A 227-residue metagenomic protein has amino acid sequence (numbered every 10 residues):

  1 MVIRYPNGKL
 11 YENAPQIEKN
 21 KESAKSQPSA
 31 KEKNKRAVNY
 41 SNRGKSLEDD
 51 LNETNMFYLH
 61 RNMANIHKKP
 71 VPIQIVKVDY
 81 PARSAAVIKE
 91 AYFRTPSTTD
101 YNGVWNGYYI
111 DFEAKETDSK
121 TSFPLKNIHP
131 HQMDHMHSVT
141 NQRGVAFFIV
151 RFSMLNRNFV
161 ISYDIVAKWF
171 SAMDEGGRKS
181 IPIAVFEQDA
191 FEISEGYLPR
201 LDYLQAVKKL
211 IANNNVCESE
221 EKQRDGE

Functional and structural regions predicted by a protein language model:
M1-K35, N39-R43, I73-P81, K89 (+1 more regions): Non-catalytic C-terminal interaction segments of nucleic acid-processing enzymes
E48-N52, M56-I66: N-terminal, Lys/Arg-enriched amphipathic/low-complexity engagement segments that precede the first folded domain
H60-Y92: A short acidic/basic microdomain associated with nuclease active sites
H67, D111-A114, F148-V150: Short, conserved beta-strand edge motifs with alternating hydrophobic and charged residues
S84-I88, R94-T98, I128-M136: Short acidic (Asp/Glu) patches
T99-K120: Conserved catalytic cores of phosphodiester-cleaving nucleases, focusing on short active-site segments
K115-Q142: Mg2+/Mn2+-dependent nuclease catalytic core
S138-I149, S162-Y163, A167: Acidic, metal/cofactor-coordinating or nucleic-acid-engaging core segments within structured domains
